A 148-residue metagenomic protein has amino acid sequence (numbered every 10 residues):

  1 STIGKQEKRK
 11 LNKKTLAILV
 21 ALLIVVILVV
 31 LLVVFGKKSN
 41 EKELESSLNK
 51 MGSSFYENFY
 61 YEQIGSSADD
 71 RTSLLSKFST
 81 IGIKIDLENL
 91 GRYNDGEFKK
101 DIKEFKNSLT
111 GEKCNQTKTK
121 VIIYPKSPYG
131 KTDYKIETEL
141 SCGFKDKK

Functional and structural regions predicted by a protein language model:
S1-S47, M51-G52: Gram-positive cell-envelope targeting signals
V25, S54, G96-F98: A general structural signal for well-ordered secondary-structure junctions
G36-S79: Conserved hydrophobic/amphipathic alpha-helical signal-anchor segments
S54-F55, K77, R92, E104 (+3 more regions): Intrinsically disordered, low-complexity N-terminal regions enriched in serine/proline/glycine with scattered basic
G65-T117: Extracellular/periplasmic head regions of type IV pilus-like filament subunits
G111-K148: Short, surface-exposed interaction loops/tails
